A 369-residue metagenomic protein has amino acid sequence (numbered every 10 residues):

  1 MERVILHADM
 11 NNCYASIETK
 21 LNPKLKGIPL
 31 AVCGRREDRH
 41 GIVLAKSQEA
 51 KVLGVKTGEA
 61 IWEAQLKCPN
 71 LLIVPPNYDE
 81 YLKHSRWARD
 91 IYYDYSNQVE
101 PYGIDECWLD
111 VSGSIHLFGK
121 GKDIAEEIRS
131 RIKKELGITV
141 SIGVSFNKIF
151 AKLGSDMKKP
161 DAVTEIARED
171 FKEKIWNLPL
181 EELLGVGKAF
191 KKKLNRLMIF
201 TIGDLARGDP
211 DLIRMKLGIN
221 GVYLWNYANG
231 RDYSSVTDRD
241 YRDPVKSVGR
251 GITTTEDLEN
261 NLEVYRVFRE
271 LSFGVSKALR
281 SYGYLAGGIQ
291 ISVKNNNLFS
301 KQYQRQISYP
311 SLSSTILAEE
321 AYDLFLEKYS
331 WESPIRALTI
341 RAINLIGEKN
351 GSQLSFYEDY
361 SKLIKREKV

Functional and structural regions predicted by a protein language model:
M1-N226, R239, K277, Y360-V369: Gly/Gly-Pro- and Ser/Thr-rich, intrinsically disordered tail segments characteristic of DNA damage-repair and tolerance
H7, E182, K192-I335, G347-Q353: DNA-contacting surface of Y-family translesion DNA polymerases
C13, R36-R39, N296-F299, L345-E348: Short, charged/polar surface micro-motifs in flexible loops or helix N-caps
C33-R35, S112, G251, K294 (+1 more regions): Structured loops at beta-to-helix junctions and adjacent beta-edge loops in soluble globular domains
Y102-E106, S145-K148, Y284-G288, S333-A337: Short Gly/Ser/Thr- and Asp/Glu-enriched loop/turn motifs at secondary-structure junctions
E173, N344-G351, E358: Surface-exposed, charge/polar-rich loops and edge strands
L326-E327, Y357-L363: Short, glycine/charged-rich beta-strand-loop motifs at protein surfaces that mediate ligand recognition and catalysis
